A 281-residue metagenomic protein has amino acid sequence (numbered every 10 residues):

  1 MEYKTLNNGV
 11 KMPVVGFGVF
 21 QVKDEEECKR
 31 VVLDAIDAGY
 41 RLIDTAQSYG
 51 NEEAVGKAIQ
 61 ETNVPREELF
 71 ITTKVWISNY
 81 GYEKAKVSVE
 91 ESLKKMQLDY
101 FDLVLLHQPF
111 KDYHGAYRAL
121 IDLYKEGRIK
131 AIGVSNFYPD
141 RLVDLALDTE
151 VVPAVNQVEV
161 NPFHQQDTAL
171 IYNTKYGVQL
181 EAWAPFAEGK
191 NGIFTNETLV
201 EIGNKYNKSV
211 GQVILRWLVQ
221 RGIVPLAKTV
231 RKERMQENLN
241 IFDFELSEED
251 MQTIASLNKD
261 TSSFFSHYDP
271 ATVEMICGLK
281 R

Functional and structural regions predicted by a protein language model:
M1-K4, E53, K57-I59, V89-E91 (+2 more regions): Alpha-helical scaffolding within the catalytic cores of extracellular/periplasmic polymer-degrading hydrolases
M1-L69, F186, K280-R281: N-terminal binding-site loop/beta-alpha segment at the start of enzyme catalytic domains that lines or forms
N7, A85-L105, D122-E126, V178: CE4/NodB-like, metal-dependent polysaccharide N-deacetylase domain that modifies extracellular/periplasmic N-acetylated
V22-E26, A46-A54, S78-E83, P109-H114 (+2 more regions): Acidic-and-aromatic substrate-binding clefts and catalytic sites of carbohydrate-active enzymes
K23-I36, Y80-M96, G115, D140-L142 (+1 more regions): Short, acidic/polar
Y40, L98-F101, I129, P153: A structural motif
R66-N79, D102-P109, N136: A short, structured active-site edge motif that brings together acidic residues
Q108-R281: Beta/alpha (TIM)-barrel catalytic core signal, keyed to glycine-rich beta->alpha loops juxtaposed to Asp/Glu that bind
